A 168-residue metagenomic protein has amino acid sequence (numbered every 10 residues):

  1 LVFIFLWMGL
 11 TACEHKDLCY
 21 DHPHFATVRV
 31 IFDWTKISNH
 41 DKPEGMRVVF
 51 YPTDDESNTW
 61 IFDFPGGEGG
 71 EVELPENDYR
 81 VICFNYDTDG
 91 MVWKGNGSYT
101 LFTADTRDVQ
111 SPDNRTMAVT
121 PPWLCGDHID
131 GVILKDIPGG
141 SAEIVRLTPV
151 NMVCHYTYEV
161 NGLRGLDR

Functional and structural regions predicted by a protein language model:
W7-K36: Bacterial Sec-dependent N-terminal signal peptides
C13-Y20, T53, P65, E76: Hydrophobic membrane-targeting and insertion signals
P23-R29, M46, Y79, C154-Y156: Short structural boundary motif marking the start of a folded domain
R29-D33, V49, F84, E159-N161: Residue-level recognition of well-ordered beta-strand positions that form the cores of beta-sheet-rich folds across
S38-D54, G165-R168: Short, ordered, surface-exposed loop/turn motifs in non-cytosolic proteins
N58-N151: Short, low-hydrophobicity acidic/polar segments
H155, E159-R168: Short helix-loop boundary/capping segments
